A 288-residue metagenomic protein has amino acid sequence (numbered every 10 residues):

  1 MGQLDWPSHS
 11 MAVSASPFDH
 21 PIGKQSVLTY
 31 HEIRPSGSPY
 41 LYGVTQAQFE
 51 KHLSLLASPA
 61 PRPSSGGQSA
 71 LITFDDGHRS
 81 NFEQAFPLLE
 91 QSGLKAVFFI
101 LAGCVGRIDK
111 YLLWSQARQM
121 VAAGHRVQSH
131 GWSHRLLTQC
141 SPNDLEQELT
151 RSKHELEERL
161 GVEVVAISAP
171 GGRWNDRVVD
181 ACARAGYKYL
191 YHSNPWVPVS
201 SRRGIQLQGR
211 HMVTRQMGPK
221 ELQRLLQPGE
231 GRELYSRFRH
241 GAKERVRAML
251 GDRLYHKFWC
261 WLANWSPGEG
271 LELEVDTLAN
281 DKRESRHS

Functional and structural regions predicted by a protein language model:
G2-T73, H78-E83, Q139-E146, T150-V165 (+1 more regions): C-terminal active-site subregion of NodB/CE4 polysaccharide deacetylases
H20-I22, A57, F86-L94, L112-S129: Acidic (Asp/Glu)-rich catalytic clusters
H31, Q128-H130, H134: Histidine-centered divalent metal-coordination motifs
D76, V105-K110: Active-site glycine- and acidic-residue-rich loops that bind and position anionic ligands or nucleotide-like cofactors
S80-A102: A short alpha/beta connector and helix-capping loop motif
L94, R135-L137, E157: Conserved SAM-binding loop
F99, H130, H192: Short beta-strand and adjacent tight-turn residues that come in two discontinuous sequence segments and form the edges
A102-V105, H134-P142: Surface-exposed cleft-lining segments at the edges of enzyme active sites
